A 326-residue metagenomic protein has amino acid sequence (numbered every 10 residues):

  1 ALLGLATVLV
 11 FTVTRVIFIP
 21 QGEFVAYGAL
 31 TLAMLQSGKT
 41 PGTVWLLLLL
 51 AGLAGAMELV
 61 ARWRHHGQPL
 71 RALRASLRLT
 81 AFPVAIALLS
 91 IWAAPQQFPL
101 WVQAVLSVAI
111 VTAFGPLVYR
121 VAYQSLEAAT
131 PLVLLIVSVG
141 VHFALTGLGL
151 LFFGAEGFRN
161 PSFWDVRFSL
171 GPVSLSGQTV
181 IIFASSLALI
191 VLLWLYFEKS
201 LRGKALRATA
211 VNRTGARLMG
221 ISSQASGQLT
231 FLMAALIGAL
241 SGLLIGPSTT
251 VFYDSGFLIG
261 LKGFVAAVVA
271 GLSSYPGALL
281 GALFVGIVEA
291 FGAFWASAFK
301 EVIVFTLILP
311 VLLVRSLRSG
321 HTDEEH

Functional and structural regions predicted by a protein language model:
A1-S37, G55-H65, L117-V133, V268-Y275: Single transmembrane alpha-helix segments in multi-pass membrane proteins
A6, A54-L89, T214-L218, S222-A225 (+1 more regions): Cytosolic-side transmembrane-helix boundaries in multi-pass membrane proteins
L9-A29, G42, P69-T80, A128-L134 (+6 more regions): Short, non-helical or kinked segments that cap or interrupt transmembrane helices
V16, Q103-V108, F231-G238, G242-I308 (+1 more regions): Transmembrane alpha-helical segments in multi-pass inner-membrane proteins
G22-Y27, A75-V84, S107-V108, L126-L150 (+2 more regions): Pore- or pathway-lining transmembrane helices of multi-pass membrane proteins that form conduits for solutes/ions
T43-V137, V141, L280-V285, R315-S316: Alpha-helical transmembrane segments within multi-pass membrane transporters and channels
S107, V121, S125-K199, S226 (+4 more regions): Transmembrane helix-bundle core of multi-pass membrane transporters and related energy-transducing complexes
S174-V251, Y275-L280: Helix-loop-helix "hairpin" substructures at the membrane interface of multi-pass membrane proteins
